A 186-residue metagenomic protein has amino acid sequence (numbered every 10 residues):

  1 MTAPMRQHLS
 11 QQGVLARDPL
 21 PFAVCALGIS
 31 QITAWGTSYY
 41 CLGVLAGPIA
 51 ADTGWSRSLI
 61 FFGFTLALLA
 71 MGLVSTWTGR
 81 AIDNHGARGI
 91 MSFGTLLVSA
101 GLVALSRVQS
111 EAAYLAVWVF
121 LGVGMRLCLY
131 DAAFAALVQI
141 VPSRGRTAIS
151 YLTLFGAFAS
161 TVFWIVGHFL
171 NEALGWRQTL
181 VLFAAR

Functional and structural regions predicted by a protein language model:
T2-S30: Cytosolic juxtamembrane N-terminal segment immediately preceding the first transmembrane helix of multi-pass
F22-R57, V74-T78, F163-G167: Extracytoplasmic
I32, G101, A112-C128, T153: Hydrophobic core of transmembrane alpha-helices in multi-pass small-molecule transporters, especially MFS/SLC-type
I49, M125-V141: Intracellular juxtamembrane helix-capping segments at the cytosolic ends of symmetry-related transmembrane helices
L73-A112: Conserved MFS/SLC helix-loop-helix module at the cytosolic interface between two early adjacent transmembrane helices
S143-W164: Glycine-rich segments within core transmembrane alpha-helices of 12-TM secondary carriers
Q178-R186: Symmetry-related core transmembrane helices of the 12-TM Major Facilitator Superfamily/SLC fold
